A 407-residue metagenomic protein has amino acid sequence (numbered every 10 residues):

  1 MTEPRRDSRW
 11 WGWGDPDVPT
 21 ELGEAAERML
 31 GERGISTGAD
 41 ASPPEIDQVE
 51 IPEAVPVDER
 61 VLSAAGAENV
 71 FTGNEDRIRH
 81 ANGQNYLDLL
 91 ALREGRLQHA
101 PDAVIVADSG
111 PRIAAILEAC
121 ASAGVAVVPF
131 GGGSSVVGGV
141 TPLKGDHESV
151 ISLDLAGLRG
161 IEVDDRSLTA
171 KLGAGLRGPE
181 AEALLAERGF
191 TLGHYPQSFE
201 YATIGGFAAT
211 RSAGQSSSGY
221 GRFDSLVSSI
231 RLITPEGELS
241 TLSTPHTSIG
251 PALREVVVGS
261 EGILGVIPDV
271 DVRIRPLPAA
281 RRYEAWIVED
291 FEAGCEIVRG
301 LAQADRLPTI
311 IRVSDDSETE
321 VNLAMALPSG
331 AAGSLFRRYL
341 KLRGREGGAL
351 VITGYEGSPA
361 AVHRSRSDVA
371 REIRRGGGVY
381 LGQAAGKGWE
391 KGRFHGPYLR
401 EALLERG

Functional and structural regions predicted by a protein language model:
M1-V61, A65: Intrinsic disorder at enzyme termini
P19, A26, E32, S36 (+2 more regions): C-terminal substrate-recognition/cap domain of FAD-linked oxidoreductases
V55-L62, F71-A156: Glycine-rich N-terminal segment of FAD-binding domains in flavoprotein oxidoreductases, spanning the beta-loop-helix
D108, W286-D290, T353-P359: Short beta-strand-to-loop capping motifs
I151-L153, S228-L232, E255-G259, G265-I274 (+2 more regions): Short beta-strand elements
R159-S314: FAD-binding subdomain of flavoenzyme oxidoreductases
